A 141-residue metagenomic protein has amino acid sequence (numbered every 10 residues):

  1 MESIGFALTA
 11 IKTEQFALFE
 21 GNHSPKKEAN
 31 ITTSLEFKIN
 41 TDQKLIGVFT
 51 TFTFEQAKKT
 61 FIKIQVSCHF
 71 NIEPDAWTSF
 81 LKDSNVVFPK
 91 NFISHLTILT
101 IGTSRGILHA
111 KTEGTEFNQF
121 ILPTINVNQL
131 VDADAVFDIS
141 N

Functional and structural regions predicted by a protein language model:
M1-L99, G106-N141: N-terminal intrinsically disordered, cationic/polar leader segments that include organellar targeting peptides
